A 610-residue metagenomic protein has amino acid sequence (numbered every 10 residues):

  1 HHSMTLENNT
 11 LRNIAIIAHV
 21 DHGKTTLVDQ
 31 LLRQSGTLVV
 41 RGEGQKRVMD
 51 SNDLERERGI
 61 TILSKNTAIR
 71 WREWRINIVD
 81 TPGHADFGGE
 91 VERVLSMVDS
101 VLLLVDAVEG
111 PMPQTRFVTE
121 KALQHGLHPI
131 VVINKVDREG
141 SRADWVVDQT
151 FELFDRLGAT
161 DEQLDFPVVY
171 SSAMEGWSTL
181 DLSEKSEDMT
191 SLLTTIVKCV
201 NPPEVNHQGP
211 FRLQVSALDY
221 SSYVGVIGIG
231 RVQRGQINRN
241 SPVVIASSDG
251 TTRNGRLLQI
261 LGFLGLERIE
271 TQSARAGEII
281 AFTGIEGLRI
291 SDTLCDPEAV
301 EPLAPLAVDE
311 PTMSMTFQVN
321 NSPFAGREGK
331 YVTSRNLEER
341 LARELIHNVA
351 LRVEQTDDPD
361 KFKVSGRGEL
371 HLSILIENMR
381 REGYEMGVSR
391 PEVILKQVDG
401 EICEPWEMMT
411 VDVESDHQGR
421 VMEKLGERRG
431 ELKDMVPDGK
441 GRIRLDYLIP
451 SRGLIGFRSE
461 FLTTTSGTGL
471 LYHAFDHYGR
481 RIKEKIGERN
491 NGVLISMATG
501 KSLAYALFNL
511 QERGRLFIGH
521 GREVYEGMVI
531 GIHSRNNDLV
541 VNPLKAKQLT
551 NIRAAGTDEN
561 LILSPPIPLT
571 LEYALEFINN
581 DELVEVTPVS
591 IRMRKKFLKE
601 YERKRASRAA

Functional and structural regions predicted by a protein language model:
H1-A610: Structural and coupling elements of P-loop NTPases
